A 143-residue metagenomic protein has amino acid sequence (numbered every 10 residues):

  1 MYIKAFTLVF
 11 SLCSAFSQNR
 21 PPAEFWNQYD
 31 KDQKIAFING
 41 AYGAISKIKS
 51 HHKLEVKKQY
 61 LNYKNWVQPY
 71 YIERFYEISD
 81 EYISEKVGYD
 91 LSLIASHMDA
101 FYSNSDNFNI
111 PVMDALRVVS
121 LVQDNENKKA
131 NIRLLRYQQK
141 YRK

Functional and structural regions predicted by a protein language model:
M1, S17-Q18: Absolute protein N-terminus
Y2-I3, K34: Structural motif marking the loop-to-transmembrane transition
I3-S14: Sec-dependent N-terminal signal peptides
S11, G40-A41, D124: Enrichment for repetitive, rod-forming helical segments
Q18-Q68: N-terminal secretory signal peptides
R20, H52-K143: Compact alpha-helical subdomains of small soluble proteins
